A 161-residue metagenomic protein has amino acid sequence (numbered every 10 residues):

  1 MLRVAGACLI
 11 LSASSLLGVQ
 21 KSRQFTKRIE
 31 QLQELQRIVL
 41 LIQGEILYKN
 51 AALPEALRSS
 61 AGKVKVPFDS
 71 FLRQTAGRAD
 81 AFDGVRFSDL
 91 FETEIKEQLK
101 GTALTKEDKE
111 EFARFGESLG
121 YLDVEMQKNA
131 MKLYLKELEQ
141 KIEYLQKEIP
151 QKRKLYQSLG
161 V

Functional and structural regions predicted by a protein language model:
M1-I10, L99, T105: Acidic, low-complexity proline/glycine-rich segments
G6-R78: Juxtamembrane/interface alpha-helical elements of multi-pass membrane proteins
R28, A81, V124, K128: Conserved phosphate/pyrophosphate-binding and hydrolysis machinery centered on Walker-type P-loop NTPases, extending
E30, A103-E107, A130: A generic short alpha-helical patch detector that favors 3-5-residue windows in or near N-terminal regions
L35-I38, I42, T75, E94 (+3 more regions): Amphipathic alpha-helices that form helix-helix packing interfaces
N50-L122: Glycine- and small-hydrophobic-enriched helix-loop-helix hairpins
S118-V161: Membrane-interface, cytosolic juxtamembrane amphipathic helix immediately N-terminal to a transmembrane helix, enriched
